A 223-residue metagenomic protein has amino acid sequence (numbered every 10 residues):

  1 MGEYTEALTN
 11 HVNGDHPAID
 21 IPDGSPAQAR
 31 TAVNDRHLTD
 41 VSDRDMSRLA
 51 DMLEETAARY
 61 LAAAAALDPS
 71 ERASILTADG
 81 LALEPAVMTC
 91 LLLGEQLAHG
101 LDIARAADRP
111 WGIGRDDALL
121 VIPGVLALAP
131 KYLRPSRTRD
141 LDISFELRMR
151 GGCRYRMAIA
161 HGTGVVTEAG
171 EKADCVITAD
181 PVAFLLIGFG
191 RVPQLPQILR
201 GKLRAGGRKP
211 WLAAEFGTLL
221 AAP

Functional and structural regions predicted by a protein language model:
M1-A27, A78-R134: Short, contiguous alpha-helical
Y4-A66, S70-R72: Short, helix-capping/interhelical loops that line the mouth of catalytic, cofactor-, or ligand-binding pockets
A29-R44, A127-D142, A213-P223: Charged/polar, low-hydrophobicity segments characteristic of intrinsically disordered regions and flexible loops
S47, D51, V87-C90, C175: A generic "alpha-helical surface" signal
A64, D68-A82, A86: Amphipathic alpha-helical interface segments
L119-I159: A glycine-rich beta-turn/hairpin centered on an aromatic-Pro dipeptide
D142-I187: Glycine/small-residue-rich hydrophobic helix-like segments
G170-P223: C-terminal interaction segments
